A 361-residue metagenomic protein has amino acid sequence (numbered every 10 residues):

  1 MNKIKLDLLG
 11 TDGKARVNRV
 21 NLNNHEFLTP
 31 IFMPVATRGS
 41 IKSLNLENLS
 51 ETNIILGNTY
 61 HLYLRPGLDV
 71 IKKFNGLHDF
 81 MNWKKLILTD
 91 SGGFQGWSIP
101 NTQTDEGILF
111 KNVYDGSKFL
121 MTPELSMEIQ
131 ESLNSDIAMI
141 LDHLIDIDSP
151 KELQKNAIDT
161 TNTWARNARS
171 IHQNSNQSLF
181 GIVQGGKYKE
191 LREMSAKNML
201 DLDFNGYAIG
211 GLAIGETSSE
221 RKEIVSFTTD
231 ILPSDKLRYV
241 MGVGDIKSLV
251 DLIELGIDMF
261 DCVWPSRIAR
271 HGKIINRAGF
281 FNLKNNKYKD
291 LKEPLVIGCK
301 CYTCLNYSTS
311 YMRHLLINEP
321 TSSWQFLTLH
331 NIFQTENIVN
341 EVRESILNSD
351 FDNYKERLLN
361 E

Functional and structural regions predicted by a protein language model:
M1-L22, F27-S43, D142-D148, V296-E361: C-terminal extensions of enzymes
M1-Q173, N286-K289: Non-catalytic, usually N-terminal nucleic-acid engagement modules in DNA/RNA processing proteins
H25, I55, D90, Q130 (+5 more regions): Conserved, mostly hydrophobic/aromatic
I71-F74, A269-L283, E336-V339, N348: C-terminal helical cap(s) of enzyme catalytic domains, especially alpha/beta-barrels
L125, I129, L133, N156 (+7 more regions): A non-catalytic, amphipathic alpha-helix used as a structural packing/dimerization or gating element in enzyme scaffolds
K151-N162, S170, L191-F204, S323 (+1 more regions): Short, electropositive alpha-helical surface patch
A165, R169-H172, L232, V339 (+1 more regions): Structural signal for hydrophobic packing residues in well-ordered secondary-structure cores of soluble enzyme domains
I171-L295, C299: Glycine-rich phosphate/ribose-binding loops and adjacent secondary-structure elements that form binding surfaces
